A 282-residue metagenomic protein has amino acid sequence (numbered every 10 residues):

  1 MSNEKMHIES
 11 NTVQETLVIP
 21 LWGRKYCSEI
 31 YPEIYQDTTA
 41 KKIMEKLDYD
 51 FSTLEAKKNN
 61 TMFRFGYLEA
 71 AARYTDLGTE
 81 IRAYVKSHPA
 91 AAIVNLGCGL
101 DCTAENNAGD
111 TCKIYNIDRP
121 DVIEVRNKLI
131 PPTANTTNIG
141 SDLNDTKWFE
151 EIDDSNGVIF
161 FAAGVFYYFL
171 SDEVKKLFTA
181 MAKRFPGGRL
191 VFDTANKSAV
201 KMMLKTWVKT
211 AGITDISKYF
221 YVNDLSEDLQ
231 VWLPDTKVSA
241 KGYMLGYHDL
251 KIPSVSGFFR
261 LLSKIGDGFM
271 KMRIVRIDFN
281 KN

Functional and structural regions predicted by a protein language model:
M1-V94, C98-I139, D154-S155: Rossmann-like AdoMet
T146-N156: Short amphipathic alpha-helix with an adjacent loop that forms part of the alpha/beta core around
F160-F161: A conserved beta-strand element that flanks and buttresses the S-adenosyl-L-methionine
Y168-M181: A short, conserved alpha-helix within the catalytic core of class I
M181-K197: Conserved beta-strand signature within the Rossmann-like core of class I S-adenosyl-L-methionine
K201-I216: Short, glycine-/aromatic-enriched active-site segment of Class I SAM-dependent methyltransferases
I216-Y243: Short alpha-helix
D235-L261: Conserved catalytic loop of SAM-dependent methyltransferase domains
